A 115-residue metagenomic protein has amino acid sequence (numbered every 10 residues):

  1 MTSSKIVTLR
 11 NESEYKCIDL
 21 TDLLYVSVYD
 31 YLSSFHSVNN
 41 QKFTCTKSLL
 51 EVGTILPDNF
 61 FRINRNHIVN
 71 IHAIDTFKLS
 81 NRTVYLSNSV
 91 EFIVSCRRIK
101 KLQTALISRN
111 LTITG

Functional and structural regions predicted by a protein language model:
M1-E91: Conserved binding/recognition cores within well-folded domains
M1-I6, A105-G115: Inter-domain helical "communication" segments and dimerization helices that couple sensory or membrane-embedded modules
